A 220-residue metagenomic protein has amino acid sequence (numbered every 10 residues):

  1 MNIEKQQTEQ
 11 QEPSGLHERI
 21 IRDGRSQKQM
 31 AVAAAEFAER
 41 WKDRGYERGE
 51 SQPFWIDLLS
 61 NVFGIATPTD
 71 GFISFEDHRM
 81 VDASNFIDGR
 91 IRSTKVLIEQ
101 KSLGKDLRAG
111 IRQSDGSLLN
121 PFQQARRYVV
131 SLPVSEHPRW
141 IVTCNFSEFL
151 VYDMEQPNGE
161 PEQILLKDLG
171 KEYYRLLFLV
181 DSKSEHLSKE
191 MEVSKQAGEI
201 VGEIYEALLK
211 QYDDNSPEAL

Functional and structural regions predicted by a protein language model:
M1-R40, M80-A83, I87, T94-V96 (+2 more regions): Short, basic/polar, glycine-containing "phosphate-handling" surface segments that engage DNA
A38-S74: Acidic-basic catalytic patches of nuclease active cores, encompassing PD-(D/E)XK and other metal-cofactor nuclease
G71-A83: Conserved P-loop NTP-binding catalytic core
